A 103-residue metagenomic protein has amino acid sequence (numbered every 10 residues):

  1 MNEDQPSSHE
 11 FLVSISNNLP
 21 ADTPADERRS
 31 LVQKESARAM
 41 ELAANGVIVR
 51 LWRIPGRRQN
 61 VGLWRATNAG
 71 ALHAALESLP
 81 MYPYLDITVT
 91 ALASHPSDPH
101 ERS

Functional and structural regions predicted by a protein language model:
M1-S103: Conserved, structured core segments of small domains
